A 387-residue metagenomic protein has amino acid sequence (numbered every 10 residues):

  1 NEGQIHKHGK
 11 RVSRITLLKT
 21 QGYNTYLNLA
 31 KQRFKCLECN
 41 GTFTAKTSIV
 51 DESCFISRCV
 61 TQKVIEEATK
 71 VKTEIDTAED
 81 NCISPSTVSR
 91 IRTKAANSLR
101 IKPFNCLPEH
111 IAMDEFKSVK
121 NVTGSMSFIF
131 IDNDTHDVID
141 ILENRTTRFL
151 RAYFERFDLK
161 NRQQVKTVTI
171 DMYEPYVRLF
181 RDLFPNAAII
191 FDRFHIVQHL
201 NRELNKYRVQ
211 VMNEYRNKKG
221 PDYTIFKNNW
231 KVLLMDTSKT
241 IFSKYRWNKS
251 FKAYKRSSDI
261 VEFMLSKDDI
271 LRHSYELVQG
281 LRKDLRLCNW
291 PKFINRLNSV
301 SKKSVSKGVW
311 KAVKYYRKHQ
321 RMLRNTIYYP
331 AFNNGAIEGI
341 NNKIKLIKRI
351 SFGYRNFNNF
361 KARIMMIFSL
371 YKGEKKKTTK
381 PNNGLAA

Functional and structural regions predicted by a protein language model:
N1-G41, T47: Short, conserved DNA-binding cores of transcription-related domains
L27-Q32, N40-F116, T123: Extended interfacial segments that mediate partner engagement and assembly in macromolecular machines
K31, N81-I91, D134, M172-E174 (+1 more regions): Core catalytic machinery and nucleic-acid-binding channels of phosphodiester-processing enzymes
C36, T77, I111-F116, V168-D171 (+3 more regions): Short, conserved catalytic/metal-binding motifs centered on acidic residues
K94-T167, M172-L179: RNase H-like nuclease fold core
D171-E174, R181-I225, E338: Conserved beta-strand -> loop -> alpha-helix junction used to position metal-binding or nucleic-acid-contacting
Y223-S306: Helix-loop elements that line ligand-binding/catalytic pockets
S299-A387: Basic, amphipathic alpha-helical segments enriched in Lys/Arg and hydrophobic/aromatic residues
